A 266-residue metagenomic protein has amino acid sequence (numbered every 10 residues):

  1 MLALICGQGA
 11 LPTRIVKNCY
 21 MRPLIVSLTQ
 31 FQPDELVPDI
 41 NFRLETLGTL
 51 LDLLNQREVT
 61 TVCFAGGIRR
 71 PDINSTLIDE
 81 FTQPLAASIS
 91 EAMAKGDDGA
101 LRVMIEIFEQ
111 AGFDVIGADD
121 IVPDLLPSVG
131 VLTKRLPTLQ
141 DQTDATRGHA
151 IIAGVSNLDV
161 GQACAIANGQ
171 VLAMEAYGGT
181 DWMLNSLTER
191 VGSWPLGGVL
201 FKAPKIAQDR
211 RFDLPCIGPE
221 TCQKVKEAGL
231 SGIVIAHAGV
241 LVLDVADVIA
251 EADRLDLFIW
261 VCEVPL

Functional and structural regions predicted by a protein language model:
M1, Y20-P23, L36, R57-T60 (+6 more regions): Short coil/turn connectors at secondary-structure junctions
M1-L28, E45: N-terminal basic/disordered segments at the start of proteins
L4-C6, I25-S27, V62-A65, M93 (+6 more regions): General beta-strand structural signal in soluble alpha/beta enzymes
I5, L11-P12, D98, A118-Q223: Conserved mixed alpha/beta catalytic, RNA-binding, or beta-rich assembly cores of soluble enzyme, regulatory
T13-N18, C63, K224, D247-V248: A short acidic, amphipathic alpha-helical/loop segment
L28-R57, T76-A92, G96, W182-L266: Feature captures the catalytic cores and cofactor-binding loops of soluble hydro-lyases/lyases that act on carboxylate
R43-G48, T61-I78, F108: Long amphipathic alpha-helical segments
I78-L139: Hydrophobic alpha-helical segments and helix pairs
